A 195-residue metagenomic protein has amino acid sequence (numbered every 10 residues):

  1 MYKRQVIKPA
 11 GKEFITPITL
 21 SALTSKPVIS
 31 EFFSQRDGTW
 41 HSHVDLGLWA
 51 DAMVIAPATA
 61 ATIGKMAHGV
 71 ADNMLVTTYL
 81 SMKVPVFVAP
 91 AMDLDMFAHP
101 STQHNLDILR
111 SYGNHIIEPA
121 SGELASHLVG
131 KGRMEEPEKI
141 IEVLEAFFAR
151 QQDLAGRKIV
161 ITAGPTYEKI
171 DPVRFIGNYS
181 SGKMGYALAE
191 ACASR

Functional and structural regions predicted by a protein language model:
K3-F87, L94-G182, Y186-R195: A cross-family phosphate/adenosyl-ligand binding-site feature
